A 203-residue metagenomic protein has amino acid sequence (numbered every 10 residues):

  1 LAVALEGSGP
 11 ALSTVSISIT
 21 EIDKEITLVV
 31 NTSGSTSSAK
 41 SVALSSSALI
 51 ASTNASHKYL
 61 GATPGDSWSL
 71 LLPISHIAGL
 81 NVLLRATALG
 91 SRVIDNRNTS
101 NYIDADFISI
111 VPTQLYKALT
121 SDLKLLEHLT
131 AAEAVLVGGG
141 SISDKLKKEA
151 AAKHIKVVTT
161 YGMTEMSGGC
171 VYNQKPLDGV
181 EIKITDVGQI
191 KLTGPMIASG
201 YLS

Functional and structural regions predicted by a protein language model:
L1-T20: ANL superfamily adenylate-forming
T14-V30, P64-S67: Conserved pre-ATP/AMP-binding loop-to-beta segment of ANL
I26-N54, G61: Conserved AMP-binding A3 loop
T32-S35, W68, L83, I108 (+3 more regions): Conserved S/T- and glycine-rich ATP-binding loop of Class I adenylate-forming
L44-A51, S67-L119: AMP-binding/adenylate-forming
K58-T63, L125-H128: Glycine-rich helix-loop-beta junction characteristic of Rossmann-like nucleotide cofactor-binding loops
S121-Q174: Gly/Ser/Thr-rich phosphate-binding loop
P176, T185-S203: Conserved ATP/PPi-binding loop(s) of AMP-dependent carboxylate-activating enzymes
